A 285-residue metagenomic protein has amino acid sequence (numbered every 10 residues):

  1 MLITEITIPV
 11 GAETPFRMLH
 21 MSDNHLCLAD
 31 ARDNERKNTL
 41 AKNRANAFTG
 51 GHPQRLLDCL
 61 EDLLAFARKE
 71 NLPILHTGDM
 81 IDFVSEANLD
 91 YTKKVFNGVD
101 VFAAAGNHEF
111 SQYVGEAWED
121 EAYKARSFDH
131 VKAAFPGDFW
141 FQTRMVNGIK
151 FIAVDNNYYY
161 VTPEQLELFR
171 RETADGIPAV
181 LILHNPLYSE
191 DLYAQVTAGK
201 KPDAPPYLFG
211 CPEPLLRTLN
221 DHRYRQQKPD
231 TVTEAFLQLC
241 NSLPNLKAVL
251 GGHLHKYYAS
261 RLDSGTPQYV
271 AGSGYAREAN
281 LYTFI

Functional and structural regions predicted by a protein language model:
M1-A87: N-terminal active-site segment of His-dependent metallophosphoesterases
I6-V10, S85-V180, A198, P202-L208 (+2 more regions): Extended active-site neighborhood of metal-dependent phosphoesterases/phosphodiesterases
G11-N38, F110-S111, I182-Y207: Short, solvent-exposed beta-strand-terminating loops
M18-H20, I74-H76, A103, L181 (+1 more regions): Residue-level marker for buried hydrophobic side chains located in beta-strands that build the well-ordered beta-sheet
D23, G78-D79, G106-N107, H184 (+1 more regions): Active-site glycine-centered loops adjacent to acidic/histidine catalytic or metal-binding residues that shape
D33-G51, D120-D129, T197-Q227: Charged, glycine/proline-rich intrinsically disordered loops and linkers
N46-G51, G78-D82, A153-Y160, Y224-Q227: The substrate-binding groove and active-site-proximal loops of carbohydrate-active enzymes, especially glycoside
L60-P73, K150, Y159-R261: His/acidic metal-ligating clusters that form di-metal
